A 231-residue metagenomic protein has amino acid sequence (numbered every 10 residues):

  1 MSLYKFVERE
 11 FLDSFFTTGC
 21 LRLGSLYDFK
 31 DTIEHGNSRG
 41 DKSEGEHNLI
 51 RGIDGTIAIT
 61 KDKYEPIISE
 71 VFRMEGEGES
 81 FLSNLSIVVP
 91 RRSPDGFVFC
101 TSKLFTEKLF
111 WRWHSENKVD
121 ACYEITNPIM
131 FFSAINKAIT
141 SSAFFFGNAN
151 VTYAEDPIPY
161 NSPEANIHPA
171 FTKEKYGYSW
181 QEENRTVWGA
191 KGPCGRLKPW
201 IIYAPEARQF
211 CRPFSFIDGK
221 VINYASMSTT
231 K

Functional and structural regions predicted by a protein language model:
M1-K231: NAD-dependent ADP-ribosyltransferases
